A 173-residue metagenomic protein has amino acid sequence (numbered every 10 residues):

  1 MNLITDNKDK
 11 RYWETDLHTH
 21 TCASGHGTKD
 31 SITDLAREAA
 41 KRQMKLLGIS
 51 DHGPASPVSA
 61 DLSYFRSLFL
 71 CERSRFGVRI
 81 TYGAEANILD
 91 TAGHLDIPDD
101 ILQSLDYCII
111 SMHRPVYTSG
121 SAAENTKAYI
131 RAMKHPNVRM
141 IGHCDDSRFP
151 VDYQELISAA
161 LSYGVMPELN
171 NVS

Functional and structural regions predicted by a protein language model:
N2-D6, R11-Y12, G53-V165, L169: Extended substrate/RNA-proximal surfaces in nucleic-acid metabolism proteins
E14-H26, I49-H52, I141-D145: Histidine-centered catalytic micro-motifs
S24-K29, A92: Feature targets compositionally biased, intrinsically disordered low-complexity regions with long contiguous runs
T28, I32, D61: Short, conserved glycine- and acidic-residue-centered signature motifs in active-site or ligand-binding loops
I32-L47, L70-R73: Alpha-helical scaffold segments that flank or form the walls of functional sites
